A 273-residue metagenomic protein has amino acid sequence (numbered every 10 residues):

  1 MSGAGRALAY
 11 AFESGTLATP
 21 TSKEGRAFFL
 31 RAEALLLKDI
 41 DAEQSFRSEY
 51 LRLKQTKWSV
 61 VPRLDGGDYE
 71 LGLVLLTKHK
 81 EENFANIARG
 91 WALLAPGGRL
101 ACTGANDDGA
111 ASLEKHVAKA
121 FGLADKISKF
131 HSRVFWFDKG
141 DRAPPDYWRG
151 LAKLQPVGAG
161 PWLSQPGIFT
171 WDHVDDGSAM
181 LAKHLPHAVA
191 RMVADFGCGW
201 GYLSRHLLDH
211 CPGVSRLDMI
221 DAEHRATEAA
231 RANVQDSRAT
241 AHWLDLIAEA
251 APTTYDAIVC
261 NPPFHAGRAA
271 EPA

Functional and structural regions predicted by a protein language model:
M1-T16, Q165-H173: Class I SAM-dependent methyltransferase Rossmann-like catalytic core, especially the SAM/SAH-binding loop
A7-E33, V189-G199: Conserved class I S-adenosyl-L-methionine
Y10, R26-E33, E43-R47, L75-T77 (+2 more regions): Structural motif
A11-T16, E49-L64: A short, well-structured beta->alpha microelement
G25-T56, H224-A232: SAM cofactor-binding core of SAM-dependent methyltransferases, primarily the Rossmann-like beta-alpha-beta module
W58-D68, W243-A251: Short acidic low-complexity segments
E70, R191, D256: Conserved acidic residues
L75-A152, V157-A188, F196-A273: S-adenosylmethionine
